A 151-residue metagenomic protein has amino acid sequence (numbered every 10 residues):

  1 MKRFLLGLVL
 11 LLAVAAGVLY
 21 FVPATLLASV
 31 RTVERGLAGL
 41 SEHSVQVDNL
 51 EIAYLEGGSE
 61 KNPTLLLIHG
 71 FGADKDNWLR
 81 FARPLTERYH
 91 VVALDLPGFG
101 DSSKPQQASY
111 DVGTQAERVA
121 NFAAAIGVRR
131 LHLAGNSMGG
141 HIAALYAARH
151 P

Functional and structural regions predicted by a protein language model:
M1-P63, R88-Y89, V128-R129: Alpha/beta-hydrolase fold catalytic core
V18, I68-F71, A134: Short hydrophobic segments within beta-strands
V47-D48, L55, A93-A134: Active-site loop/oxyanion-hole signature of alpha/beta-hydrolase fold enzymes
L50, L55-D101: Conserved HGGG/HGGXW glycine-rich cap/lid loop of the alpha/beta-hydrolase fold
L79, A120, A144-A148: Short, hydrophobic alpha-helix immediately C-terminal to the catalytic nucleophile
A82-L85, A108-Y110, R149-P151: Glycine-rich, phosphate-binding/catalytic loops in enzymes
R88-H90, V128-P151: Conserved hydrolase catalytic core segment
